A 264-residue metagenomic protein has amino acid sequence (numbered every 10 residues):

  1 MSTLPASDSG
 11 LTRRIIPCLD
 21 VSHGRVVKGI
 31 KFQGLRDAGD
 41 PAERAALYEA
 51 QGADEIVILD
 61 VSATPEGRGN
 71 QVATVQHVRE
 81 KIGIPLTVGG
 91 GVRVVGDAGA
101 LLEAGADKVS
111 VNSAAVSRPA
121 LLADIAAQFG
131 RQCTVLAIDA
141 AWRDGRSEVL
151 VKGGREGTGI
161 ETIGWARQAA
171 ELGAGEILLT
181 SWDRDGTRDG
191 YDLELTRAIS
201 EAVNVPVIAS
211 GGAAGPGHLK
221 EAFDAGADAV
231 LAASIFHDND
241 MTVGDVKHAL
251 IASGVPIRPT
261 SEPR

Functional and structural regions predicted by a protein language model:
R14-L19, K28, I56-I58, L86-G90 (+5 more regions): Hydrophobic faces of well-ordered beta-strands that scaffold small-molecule active sites in alpha/beta enzyme cores
D20, Y48, I56, V88 (+6 more regions): Conserved, mostly hydrophobic/aromatic
V21-H23, V27, F32, A106-D185 (+1 more regions): Conserved anion-binding
E55-T74, S113, L178-G190: Glycine-rich, proline-tolerant flexible connector loops at the mouths of alpha/beta enzymes
S62, N70-T134: Glycine/small-residue-rich loop that forms an oxyanion/phosphate-binding "nest" at active or ligand-binding sites
G69-Q76, P119, T158-I163, D189-R197: Charged helix-capping and loop-helix junction motifs
I82, L86-V109, E194-V230: Catalytic cores of alpha/beta
L122-F129, K220-S261: C-terminal helical cap(s) of enzyme catalytic domains, especially alpha/beta-barrels
